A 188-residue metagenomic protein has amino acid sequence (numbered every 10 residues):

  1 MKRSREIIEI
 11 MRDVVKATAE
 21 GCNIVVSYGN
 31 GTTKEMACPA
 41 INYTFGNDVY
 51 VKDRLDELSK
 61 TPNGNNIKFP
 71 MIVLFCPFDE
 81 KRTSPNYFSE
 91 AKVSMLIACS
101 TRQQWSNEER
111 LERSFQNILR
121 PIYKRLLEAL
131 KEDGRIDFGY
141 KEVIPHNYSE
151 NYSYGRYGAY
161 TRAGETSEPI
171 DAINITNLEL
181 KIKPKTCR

Functional and structural regions predicted by a protein language model:
M1-P85: Small/polar-rich, solvent-exposed N-terminal microdomains that initiate assembly or binding
K2-R5, R12, K16, P85-E90 (+1 more regions): Extracellular/virion structural assembly segments
V14-V15, V25-V26, I41, V49-V51 (+7 more regions): Extended aliphatic helical segments
V73, Q104-W105, G158: A generic structural signal for ordered alpha-helices
Y87-R102, I170-P184: Oligomerization/assembly interface segments of phage tail-like spikes and tubes
R113-K181: Acidic-leaning, charged glycine-interspersed low-complexity segments
C187-R188: C-terminal interaction module
